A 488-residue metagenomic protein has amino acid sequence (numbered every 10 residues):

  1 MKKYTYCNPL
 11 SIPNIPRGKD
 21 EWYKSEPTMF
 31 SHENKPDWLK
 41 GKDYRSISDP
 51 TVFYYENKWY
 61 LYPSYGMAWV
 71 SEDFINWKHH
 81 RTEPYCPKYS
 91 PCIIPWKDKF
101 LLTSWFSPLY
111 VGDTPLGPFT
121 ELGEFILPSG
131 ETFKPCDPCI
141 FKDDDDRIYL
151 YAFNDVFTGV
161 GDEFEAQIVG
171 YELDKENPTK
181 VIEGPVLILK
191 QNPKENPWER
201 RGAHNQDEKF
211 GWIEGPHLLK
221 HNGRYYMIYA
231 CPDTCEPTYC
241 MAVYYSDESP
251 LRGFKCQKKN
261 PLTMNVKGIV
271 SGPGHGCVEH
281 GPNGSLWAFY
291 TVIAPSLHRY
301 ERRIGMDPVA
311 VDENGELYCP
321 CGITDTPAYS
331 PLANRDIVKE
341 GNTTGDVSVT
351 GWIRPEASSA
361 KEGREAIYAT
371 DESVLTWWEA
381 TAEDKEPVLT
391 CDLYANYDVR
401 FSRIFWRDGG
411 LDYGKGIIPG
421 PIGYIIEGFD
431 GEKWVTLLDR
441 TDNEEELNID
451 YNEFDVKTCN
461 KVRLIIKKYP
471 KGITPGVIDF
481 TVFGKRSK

Functional and structural regions predicted by a protein language model:
M1-E208, K220-G268, N283-S285, T291-N334: Beta-rich carbohydrate-recognition and catalytic domains
R45-S46, Y54, S64, G211 (+3 more regions): Short, surface-exposed loop/turn motifs at beta-strand boundaries within globular domains
A152, Y290, V462-I466: Extracellular beta-strand-rich recognition modules
A166-I182, N334-D371: Predominantly extracellular/luminal regions of secreted and cell-surface proteins, especially disulfide-bonded
E214-H217: Aromatic-lined glycan-binding groove of carbohydrate-active enzymes
D325-T350, T381-C391: Surface beta-strand/loop "capping" patches
T370-L438, N448-K488: Aromatic, loop-rich ligand-recognition surfaces of beta-strand-rich domains
D439-N443: Short beta-strand segments within Ig-like beta-sandwich modules, predominantly Fibronectin type-III
